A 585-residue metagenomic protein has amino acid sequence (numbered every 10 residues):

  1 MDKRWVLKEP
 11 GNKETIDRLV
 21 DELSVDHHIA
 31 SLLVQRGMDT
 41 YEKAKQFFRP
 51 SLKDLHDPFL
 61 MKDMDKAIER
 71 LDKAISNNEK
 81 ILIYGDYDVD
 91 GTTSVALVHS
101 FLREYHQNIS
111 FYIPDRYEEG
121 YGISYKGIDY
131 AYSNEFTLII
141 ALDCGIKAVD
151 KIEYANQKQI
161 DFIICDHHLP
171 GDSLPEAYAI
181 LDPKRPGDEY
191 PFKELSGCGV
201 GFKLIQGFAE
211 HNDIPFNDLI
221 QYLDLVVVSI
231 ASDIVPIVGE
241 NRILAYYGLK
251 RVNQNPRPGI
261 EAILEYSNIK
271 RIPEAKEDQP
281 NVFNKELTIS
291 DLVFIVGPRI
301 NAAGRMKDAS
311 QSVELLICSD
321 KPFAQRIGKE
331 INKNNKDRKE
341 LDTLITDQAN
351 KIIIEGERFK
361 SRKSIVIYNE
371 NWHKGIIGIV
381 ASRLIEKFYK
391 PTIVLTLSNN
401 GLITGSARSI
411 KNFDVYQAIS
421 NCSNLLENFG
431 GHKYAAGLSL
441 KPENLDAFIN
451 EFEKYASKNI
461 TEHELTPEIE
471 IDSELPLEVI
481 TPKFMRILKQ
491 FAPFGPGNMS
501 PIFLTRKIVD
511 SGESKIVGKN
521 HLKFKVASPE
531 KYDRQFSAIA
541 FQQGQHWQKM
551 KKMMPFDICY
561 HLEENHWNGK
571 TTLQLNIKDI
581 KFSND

Functional and structural regions predicted by a protein language model:
D2, E9-L138, K158-Q159, E210-A447 (+4 more regions): Hydrophobic helix-and-loop "lid/oligomerization" segment in the mid-to-C-terminal part of catalytic domains
L97, S173-I214, L219-A231: Short alpha-helices
Y112, L142, C165-H167, L181-P183 (+1 more regions): Generic beta-sheet signal
Y117-E119, A148, H168-S173, G187-E189 (+2 more regions): Short gly/pro/ser/thr-enriched loop/turn and capping motifs at secondary-structure boundaries
A148-V149, D233: Intrinsically disordered, low-complexity regulatory tails of plant transcription factors and co-regulators
N444-N450, H546, K552-D585: OB-fold single-stranded nucleic acid-binding module
L475-F536: Accessory interdomain/linker segments of ATP-dependent helicases and helicase-like nucleic-acid enzymes that mediate
Y532-M550: Beta-strand/loop nucleic-acid-binding surfaces
